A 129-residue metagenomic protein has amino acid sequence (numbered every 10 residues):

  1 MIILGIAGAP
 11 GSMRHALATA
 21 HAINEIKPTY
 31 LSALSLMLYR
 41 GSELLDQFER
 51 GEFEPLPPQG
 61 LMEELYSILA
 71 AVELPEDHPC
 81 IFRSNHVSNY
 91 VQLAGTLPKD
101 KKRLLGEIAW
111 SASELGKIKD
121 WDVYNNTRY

Functional and structural regions predicted by a protein language model:
M1-P10, A71: Mobile, glycine- and charge-enriched loop segments and immediately flanking short secondary-structure elements within
A7-E25: Catalytic cores of alpha/beta
N24-Y129: Auxiliary Fe-S-binding modules of radical SAM enzymes
